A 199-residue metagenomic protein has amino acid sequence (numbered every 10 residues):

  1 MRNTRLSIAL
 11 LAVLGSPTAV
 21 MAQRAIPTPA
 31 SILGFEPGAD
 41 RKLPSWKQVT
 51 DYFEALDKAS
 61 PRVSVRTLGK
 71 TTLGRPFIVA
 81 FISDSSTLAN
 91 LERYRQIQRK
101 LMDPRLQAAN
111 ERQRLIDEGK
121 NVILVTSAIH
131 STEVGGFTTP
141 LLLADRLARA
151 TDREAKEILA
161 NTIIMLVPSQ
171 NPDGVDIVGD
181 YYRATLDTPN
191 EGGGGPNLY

Functional and structural regions predicted by a protein language model:
M1-R5: Positively charged n-region of N-terminal signal peptides that target proteins for export
S7-P17: Bacterial N-terminal signal peptides
S16, A59, I158-A160: Short, structurally constrained coil/turn elements that cap an alpha-helix or connect an alpha-helix to the following
T18-A22: Sec/Tat signal peptide C-region and signal peptidase I cleavage site
R24-F81: Mature N-terminal segment immediately following signal peptide/propeptide cleavage in secreted/periplasmic
F35, D40, T87-L91, E133-V134 (+1 more regions): Short, solvent-exposed loop/turn elements at domain surfaces
V63-Q96, K100, A108-A109: Conserved beta-strand/loop block within the catalytic cores of divalent metal-dependent phospho-transfer/hydrolysis
S83, Y94-I129, V134-Y199: Active-site/substrate-binding loop(s) of hydrolase catalytic cores
